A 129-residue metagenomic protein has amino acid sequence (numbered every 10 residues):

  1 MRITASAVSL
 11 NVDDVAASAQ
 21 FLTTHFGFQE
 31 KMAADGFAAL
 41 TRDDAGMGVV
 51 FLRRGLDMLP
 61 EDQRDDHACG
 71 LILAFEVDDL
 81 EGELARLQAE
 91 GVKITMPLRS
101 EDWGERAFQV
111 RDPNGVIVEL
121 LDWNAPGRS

Functional and structural regions predicted by a protein language model:
M1-S6, Q29-A74, L84-R111, D122-S129: Vicinal oxygen chelate
S18-T23, L87, G115: Conserved active-site tyrosine of GNAT-family acetyltransferases
I117-L121: Structured catalytic cores of enzymes that bind and process phosphorylated ligands/cofactors
